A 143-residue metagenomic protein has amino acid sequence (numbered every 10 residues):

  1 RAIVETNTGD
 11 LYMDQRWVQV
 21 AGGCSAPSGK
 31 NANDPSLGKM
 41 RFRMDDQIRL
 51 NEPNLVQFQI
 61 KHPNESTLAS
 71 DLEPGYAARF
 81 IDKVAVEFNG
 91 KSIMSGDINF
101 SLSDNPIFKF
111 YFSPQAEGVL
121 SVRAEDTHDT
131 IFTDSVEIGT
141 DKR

Functional and structural regions predicted by a protein language model:
R1-T6, G118-D126: Short, aromatic- and glycine-rich surface loops/edge beta-strands on solvent-exposed regions
T6-M13, E125-S135: Short acidic/polar inter-strand loop motif in beta-rich domains
W17-G23, E137-R143: Short beta-strand edge segments in extracellular beta-sheet folds
S25-R49, N54: Short, compositionally biased P/S/T/A/G/V-rich stretches that sit at domain boundaries
P53, Q115-V119: Extracellular Ig-like/FN3 beta-sandwich strand-entry sites
Q59-Y76: Short amphipathic, basic-aromatic surface patches that mediate peripheral association with negatively charged
D71-I93: Extended low-complexity, serine/threonine- and proline-enriched intrinsically disordered segments
F100-K109: Aromatic sugar-binding surface patches on proteins that engage polysaccharides or sugar-phosphate polymers
